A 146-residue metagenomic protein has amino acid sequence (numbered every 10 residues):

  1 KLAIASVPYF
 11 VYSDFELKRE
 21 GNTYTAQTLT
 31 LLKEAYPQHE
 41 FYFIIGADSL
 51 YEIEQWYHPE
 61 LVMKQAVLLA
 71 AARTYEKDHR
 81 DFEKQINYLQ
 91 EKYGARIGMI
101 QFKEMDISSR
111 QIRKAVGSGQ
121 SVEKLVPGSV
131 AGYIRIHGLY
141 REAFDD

Functional and structural regions predicted by a protein language model:
K1-D146: Nucleotidyltransferase catalytic core that binds NTPs
